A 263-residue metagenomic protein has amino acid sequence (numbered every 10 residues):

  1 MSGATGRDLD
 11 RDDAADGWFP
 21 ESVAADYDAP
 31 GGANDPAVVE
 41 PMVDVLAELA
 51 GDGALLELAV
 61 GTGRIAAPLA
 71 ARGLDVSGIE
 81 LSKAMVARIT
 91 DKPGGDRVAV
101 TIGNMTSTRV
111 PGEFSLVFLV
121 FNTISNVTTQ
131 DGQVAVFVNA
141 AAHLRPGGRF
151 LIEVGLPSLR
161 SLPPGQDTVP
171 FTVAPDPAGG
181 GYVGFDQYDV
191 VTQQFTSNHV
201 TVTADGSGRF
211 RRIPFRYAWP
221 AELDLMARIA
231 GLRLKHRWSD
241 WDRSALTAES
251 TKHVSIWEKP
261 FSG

Functional and structural regions predicted by a protein language model:
M1-G51: Conserved class I S-adenosyl-L-methionine
D52-G61: Conserved class I S-adenosyl-L-methionine
T62-S107: Class I SAM-dependent methyltransferase SAM/SAH-binding core
R109-L116: A short acidic, Gly/Pro-enriched loop at the edge of an enzyme's catalytic core that lines a small-molecule cofactor
F118-V120: A conserved beta-strand element that flanks and buttresses the S-adenosyl-L-methionine
V134-P146: A short glycine-rich, Lys/Arg-flanked "PGG" loop and its adjoining helix->strand segment in the class I
L151-R228: SAM-dependent methyltransferase
A218-G263: C-terminal lobe and adjacent flexible extensions of AdoMet/dcAdoMet transferase-like proteins
